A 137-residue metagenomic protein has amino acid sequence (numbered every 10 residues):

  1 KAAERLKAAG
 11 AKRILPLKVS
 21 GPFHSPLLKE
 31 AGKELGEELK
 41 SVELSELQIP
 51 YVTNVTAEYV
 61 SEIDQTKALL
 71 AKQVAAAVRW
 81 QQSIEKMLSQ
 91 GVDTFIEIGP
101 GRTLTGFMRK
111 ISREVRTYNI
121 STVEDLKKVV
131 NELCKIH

Functional and structural regions predicted by a protein language model:
K1-H137: Acyl-group transfer acyltransferase/transacylase scaffold of fatty acid/polyketide systems
